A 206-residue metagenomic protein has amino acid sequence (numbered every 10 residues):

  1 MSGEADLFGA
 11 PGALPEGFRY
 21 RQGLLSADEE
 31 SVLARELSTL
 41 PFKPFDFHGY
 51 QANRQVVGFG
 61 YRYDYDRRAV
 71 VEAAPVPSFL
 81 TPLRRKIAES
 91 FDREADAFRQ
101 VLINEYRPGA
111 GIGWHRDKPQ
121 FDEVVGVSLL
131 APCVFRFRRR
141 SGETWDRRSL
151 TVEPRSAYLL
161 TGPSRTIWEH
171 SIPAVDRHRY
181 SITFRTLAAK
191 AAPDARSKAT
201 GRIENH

Functional and structural regions predicted by a protein language model:
M1-H206: Non-heme Fe(II) oxygenase metal-center motifs and adjacent flexible, charged/small-residue loops
